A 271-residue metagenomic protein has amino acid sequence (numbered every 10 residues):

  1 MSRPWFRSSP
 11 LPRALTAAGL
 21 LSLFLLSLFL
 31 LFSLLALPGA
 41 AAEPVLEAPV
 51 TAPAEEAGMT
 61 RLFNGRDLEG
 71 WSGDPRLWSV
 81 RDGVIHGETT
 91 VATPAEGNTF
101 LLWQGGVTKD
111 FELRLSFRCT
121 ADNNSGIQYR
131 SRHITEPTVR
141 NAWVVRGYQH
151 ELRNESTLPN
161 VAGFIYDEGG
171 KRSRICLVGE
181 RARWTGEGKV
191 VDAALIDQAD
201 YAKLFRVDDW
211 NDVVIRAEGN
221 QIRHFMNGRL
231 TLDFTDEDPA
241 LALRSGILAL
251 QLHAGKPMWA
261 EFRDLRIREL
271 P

Functional and structural regions predicted by a protein language model:
M1-R13: N-terminal secretory signal peptides that target proteins for export/translocation
F6-S8, L34, A40, V45: Generic N-terminal simple sequence motifs
A17-A36: Bacterial N-terminal signal peptides
A41-P271: Carbohydrate-interacting regions of secretory-pathway proteins
